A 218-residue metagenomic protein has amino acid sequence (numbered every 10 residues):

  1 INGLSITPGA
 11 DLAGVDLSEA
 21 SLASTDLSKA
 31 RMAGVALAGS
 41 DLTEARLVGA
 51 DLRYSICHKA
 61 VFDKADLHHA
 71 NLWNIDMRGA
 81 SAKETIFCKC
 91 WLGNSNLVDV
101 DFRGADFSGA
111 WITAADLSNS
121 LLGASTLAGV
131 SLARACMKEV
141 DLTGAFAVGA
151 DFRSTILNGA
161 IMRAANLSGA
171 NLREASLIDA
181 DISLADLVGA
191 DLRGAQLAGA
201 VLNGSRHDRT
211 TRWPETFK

Functional and structural regions predicted by a protein language model:
I1-K218: Tandem repeat scaffolds
